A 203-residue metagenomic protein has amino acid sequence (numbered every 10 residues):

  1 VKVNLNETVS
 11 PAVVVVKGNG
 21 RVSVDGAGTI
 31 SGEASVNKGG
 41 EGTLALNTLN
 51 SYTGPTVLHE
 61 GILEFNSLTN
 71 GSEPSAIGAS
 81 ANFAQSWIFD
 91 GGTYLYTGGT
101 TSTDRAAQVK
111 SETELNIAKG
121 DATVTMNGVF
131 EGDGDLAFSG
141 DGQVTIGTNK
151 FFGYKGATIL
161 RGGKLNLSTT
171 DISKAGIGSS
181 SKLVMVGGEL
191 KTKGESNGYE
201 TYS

Functional and structural regions predicted by a protein language model:
V1-A45, T53-V124, V129-T145, G153-S203: Beta-strand repeat architectures
